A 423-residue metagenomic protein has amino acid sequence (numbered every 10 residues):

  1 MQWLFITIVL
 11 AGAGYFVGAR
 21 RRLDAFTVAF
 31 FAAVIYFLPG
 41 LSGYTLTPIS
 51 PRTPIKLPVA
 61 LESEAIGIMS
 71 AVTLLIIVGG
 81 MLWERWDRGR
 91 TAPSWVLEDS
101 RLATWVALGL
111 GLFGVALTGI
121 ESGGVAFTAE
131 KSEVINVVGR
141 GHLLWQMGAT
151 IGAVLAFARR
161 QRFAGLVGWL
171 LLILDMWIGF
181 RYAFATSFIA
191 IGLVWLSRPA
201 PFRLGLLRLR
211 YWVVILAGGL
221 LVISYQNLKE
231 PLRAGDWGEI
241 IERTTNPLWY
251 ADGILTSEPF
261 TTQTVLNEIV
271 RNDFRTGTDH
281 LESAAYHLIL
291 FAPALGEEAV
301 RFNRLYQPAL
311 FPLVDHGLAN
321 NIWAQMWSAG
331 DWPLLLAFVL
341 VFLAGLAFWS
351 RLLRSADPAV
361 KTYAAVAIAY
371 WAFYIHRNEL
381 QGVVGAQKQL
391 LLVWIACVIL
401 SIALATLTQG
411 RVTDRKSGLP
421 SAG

Functional and structural regions predicted by a protein language model:
M1-T7, V59-L74, V134-M147, A386-A396: Alpha-helical transmembrane segments of polytopic membrane proteins
Q2-E98, L102-F113: A structural signal for hydrophobic alpha-helical transmembrane segments in multi-pass membrane proteins
Q2-L10, A71-V78, G114-I120, L144-M147 (+1 more regions): Hydrophobic alpha-helical transmembrane segments
I8-A13, M147-G152, L166-L174, A190-I191 (+3 more regions): Hydrophobic, membrane-inserted alpha-helices
T27-Y36, A164-L174, Y211-A217, L343 (+1 more regions): Central hydrophobic cores of alpha-helical transmembrane segments in multi-pass integral membrane proteins
R52-L61, I77-F202, A217-L232, Q381-V384 (+1 more regions): Membrane-embedded catalytic interface detector for glycan/lipid assembly enzymes
V134, L221-F342: Small-residue-enriched transmembrane helix-hairpin modules in multi-pass membrane proteins
D315-G423: Hydrophobic alpha-helical segments
